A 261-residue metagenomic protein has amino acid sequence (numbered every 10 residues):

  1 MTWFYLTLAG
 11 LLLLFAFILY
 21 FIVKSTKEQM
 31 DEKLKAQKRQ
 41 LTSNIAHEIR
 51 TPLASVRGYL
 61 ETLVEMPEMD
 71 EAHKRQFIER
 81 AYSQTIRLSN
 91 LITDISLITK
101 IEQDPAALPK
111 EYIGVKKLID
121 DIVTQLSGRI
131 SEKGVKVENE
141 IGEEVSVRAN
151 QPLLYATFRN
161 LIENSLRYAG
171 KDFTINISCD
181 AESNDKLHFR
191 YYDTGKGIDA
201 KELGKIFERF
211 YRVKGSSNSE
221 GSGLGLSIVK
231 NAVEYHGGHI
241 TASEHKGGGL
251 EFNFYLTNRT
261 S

Functional and structural regions predicted by a protein language model:
V64-E71: Short acidic helix/loop segment immediately C-terminal to the autophosphorylated histidine in two-component histidine
S83-S89: Short alpha-helical segment of the dimerization/phosphotransfer core of two-component systems
Q103-L108, S146-N150: Conserved micro-motifs of the catalytic ATP-binding
P109-Y112, S131, K136-S146, E182: Conserved catalytic submotifs in the C-terminal HATPase_c
S165-L166: Short helix-loop "hinge" at the ATP-lid/N-box region of the Bergerat-fold HATPase_c
I198-F210: Short conserved segment of the HATPase_c
G237-H239: Conserved glycine-rich
